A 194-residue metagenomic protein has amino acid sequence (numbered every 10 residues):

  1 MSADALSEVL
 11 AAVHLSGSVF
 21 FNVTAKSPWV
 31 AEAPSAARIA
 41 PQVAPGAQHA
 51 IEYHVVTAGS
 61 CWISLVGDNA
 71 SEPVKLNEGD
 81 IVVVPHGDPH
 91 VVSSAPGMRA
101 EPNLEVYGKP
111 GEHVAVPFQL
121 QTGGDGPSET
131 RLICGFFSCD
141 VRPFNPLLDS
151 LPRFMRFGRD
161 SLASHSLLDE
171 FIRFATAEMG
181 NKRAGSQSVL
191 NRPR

Functional and structural regions predicted by a protein language model:
M1-V74, D80, V91-L120: Generic protein-terminus/edge-of-domain signal
E8, A12-S16, P85, D125-T130 (+1 more regions): A generic structural signal for short, non-catalytic loop/turn and secondary-structure boundary residues
L65, V84, F157-R159: Hydrophobic residues in beta-strands and at strand termini
N77-E78, P85: Residue-level recognition of short, solvent-exposed, well-ordered loop/turn junctions that link secondary-structure
V83-V84, C134: A structural signal for short, well-ordered beta-strand segments and their strand-loop junctions that often border
G87-P89: Glycine-/small-residue-rich beta->alpha transition segments that form the dinucleotide
P117-R194: Amphipathic alpha-helical segments enriched in hydrophobic/aromatic residues interleaved with Lys/Arg
